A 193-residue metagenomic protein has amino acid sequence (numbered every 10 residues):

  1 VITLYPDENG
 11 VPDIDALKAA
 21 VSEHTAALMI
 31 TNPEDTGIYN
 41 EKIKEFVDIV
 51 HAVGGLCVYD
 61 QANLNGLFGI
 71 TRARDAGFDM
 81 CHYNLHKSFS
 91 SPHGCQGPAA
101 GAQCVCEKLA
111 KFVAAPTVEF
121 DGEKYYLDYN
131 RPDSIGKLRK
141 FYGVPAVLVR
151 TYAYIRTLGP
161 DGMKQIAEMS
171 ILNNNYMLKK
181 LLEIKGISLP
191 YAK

Functional and structural regions predicted by a protein language model:
V1-G122: Conserved PLP-enzyme active-site core in the AAT-like
M80-K193: Active-site C-terminal subdomain of aminotransferase-like
